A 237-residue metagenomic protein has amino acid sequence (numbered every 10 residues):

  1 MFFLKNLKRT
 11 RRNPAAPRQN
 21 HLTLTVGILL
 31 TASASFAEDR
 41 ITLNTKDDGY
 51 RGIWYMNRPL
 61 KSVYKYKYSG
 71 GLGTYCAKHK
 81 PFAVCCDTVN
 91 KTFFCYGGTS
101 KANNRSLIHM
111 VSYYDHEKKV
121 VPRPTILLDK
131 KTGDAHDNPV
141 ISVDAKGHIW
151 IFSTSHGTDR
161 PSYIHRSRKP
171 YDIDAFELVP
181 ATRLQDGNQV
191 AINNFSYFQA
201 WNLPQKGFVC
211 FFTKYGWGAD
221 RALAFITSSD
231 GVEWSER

Functional and structural regions predicted by a protein language model:
M1-R18: N-terminal secretory signal peptides that target proteins for export/translocation
L4-K5, L22, E38: Generic detector of N-terminal low-structure segments
L7-K8, T25-V26, P59, K119: Short linear sequence elements within intrinsically disordered, low-complexity coil regions
A16-R18, A34-F36, A83: Short stretches within intrinsically disordered, low-complexity N-terminal or propeptide regions
T23-A32: Bacterial N-terminal signal peptides
E38-R237: Extracellular, repeat-based ectodomains that mediate carbohydrate processing or recognition
